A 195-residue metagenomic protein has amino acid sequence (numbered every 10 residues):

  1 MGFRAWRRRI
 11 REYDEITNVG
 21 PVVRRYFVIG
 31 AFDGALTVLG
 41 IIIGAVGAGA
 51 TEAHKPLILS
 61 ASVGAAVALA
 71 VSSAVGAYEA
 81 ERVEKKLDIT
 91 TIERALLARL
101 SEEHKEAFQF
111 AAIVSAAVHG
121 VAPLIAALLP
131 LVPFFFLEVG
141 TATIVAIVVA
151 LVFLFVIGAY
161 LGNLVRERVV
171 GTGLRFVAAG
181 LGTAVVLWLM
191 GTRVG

Functional and structural regions predicted by a protein language model:
M1-P130, T183: Hydrophobic, small-residue-rich transmembrane alpha-helices and their short perimembrane loops in multi-pass membrane
T51-A53, L137-T141: Transmembrane helix interruption/hinge and helix-loop junction motifs
S62, A146-I147, F176-V177: Residue-level recognition of transmembrane alpha-helices in multi-pass small-molecule transporters/permeases
V67-S72, V152-A159: Alpha-helical transmembrane segments and their membrane-interface exit regions
A77-E84, N163-T172, R193-G195: A cytosolic-side transmembrane-helix exit/cap motif
G140-V152: Structural signature of hydrophobic alpha-helical transmembrane segments
V156-T183: Interfacial loop-to-transmembrane junctions
V185-G195: Juxtamembrane boundary at the C-terminal end of a transmembrane helix
